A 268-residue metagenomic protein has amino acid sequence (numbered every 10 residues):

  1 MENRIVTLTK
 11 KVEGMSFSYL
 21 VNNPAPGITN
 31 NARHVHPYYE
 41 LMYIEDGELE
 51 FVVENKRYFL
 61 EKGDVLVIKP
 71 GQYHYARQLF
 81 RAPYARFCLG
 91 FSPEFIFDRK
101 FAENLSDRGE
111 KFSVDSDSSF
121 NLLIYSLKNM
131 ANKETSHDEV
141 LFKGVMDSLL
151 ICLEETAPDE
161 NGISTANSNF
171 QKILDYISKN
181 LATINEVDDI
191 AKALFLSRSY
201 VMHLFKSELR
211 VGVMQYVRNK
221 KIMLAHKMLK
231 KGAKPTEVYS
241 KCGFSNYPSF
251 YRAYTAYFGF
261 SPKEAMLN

Functional and structural regions predicted by a protein language model:
M1-A25, L66-S136, L150-A157: A hydrophobic/aromatic-rich effector-binding and dimerization subdomain of bacterial HTH-type transcriptional regulators
M1-F59, F80, P248-S249: Generic protein-terminus/edge-of-domain signal
E2-N3, K241, R252-N268: …primarily DNA-binding HTH/wHTH and HhH modules…
N55-P70: Short acidic-glycine-tyrosine-enriched beta hairpin
G63, Y200-F205, S249-Y254: Short hydrophobic/aromatic patch on the recognition helix
S106-S118, A131-G144, L150-S197, S207-N219: Short, Lys/Arg-enriched, Trp-marked, Pro/Gly-tolerant hinge/linker segments that flank
D175, K179, D188, S207-N246 (+2 more regions): Terminal helix-turn-helix DNA-binding modules in bacterial transcription factors
